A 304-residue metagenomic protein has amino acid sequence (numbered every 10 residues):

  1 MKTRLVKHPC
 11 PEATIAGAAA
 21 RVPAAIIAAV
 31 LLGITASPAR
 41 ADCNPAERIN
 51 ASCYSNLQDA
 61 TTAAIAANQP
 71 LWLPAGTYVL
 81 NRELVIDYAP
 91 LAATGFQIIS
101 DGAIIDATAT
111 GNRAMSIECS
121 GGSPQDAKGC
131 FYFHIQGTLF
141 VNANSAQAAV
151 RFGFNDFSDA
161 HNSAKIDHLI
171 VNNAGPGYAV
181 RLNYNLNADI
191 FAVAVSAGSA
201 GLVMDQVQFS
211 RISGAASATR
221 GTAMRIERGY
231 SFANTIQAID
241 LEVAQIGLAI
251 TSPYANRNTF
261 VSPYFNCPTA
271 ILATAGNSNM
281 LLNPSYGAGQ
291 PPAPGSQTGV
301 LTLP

Functional and structural regions predicted by a protein language model:
M1-A20: N-terminal secretory signal peptides that target proteins for export/translocation
E12, N44-P45, S55, G121 (+2 more regions): Residue-level detector of bioactive/disordered segments in secreted/extracellular proteins and virion assembly
R21-T35: Bacterial N-terminal signal peptides
P38-D59, T77, P304: Right-handed parallel beta-helix/beta-solenoid
Y54-Q58, T62, A67-Q97, D101-G111 (+1 more regions): N-terminal extracellular ligand-recognition/capping segment immediately after the signal peptide
T61, E83-A89, N112-F131, Q147-D159 (+7 more regions): Glycine-rich beta-solenoid repeat tracts in large extracellular/virion proteins
L73, A93, Q97-S100, Y132-Q136 (+7 more regions): All-beta strand scaffolds that present successive hydrophobic residues in beta-strands
A107, V141-A143, N172-N173, S196-G198 (+10 more regions): Residues in short coils/turns that link rungs of repeat/solenoid architectures in beta-rich domains
